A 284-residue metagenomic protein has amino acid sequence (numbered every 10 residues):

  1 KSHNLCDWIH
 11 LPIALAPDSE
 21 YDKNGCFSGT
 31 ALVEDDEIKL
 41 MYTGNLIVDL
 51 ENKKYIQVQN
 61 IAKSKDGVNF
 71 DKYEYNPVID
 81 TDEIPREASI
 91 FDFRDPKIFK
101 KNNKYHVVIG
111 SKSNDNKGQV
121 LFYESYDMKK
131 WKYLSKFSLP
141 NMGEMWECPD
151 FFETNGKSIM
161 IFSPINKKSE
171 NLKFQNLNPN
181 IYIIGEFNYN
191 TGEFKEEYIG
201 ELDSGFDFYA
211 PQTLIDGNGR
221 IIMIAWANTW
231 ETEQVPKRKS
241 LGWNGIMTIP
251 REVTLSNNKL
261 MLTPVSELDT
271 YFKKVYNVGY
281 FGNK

Functional and structural regions predicted by a protein language model:
K1-D95, F99-G143, E153-S204, A227-G282: Beta-rich carbohydrate-recognition and catalytic domains
I98, P211-Q212: Short, surface-exposed beta-strand/loop micro-motifs that present aromatic residues
E147-P149, Y209-P211: Repeated scaffold domains used in trafficking and secretory/extracellular systems, primarily beta-propellers
D216-G217: Structural secondary-structure packing elements that flank or coincide with functional cores
